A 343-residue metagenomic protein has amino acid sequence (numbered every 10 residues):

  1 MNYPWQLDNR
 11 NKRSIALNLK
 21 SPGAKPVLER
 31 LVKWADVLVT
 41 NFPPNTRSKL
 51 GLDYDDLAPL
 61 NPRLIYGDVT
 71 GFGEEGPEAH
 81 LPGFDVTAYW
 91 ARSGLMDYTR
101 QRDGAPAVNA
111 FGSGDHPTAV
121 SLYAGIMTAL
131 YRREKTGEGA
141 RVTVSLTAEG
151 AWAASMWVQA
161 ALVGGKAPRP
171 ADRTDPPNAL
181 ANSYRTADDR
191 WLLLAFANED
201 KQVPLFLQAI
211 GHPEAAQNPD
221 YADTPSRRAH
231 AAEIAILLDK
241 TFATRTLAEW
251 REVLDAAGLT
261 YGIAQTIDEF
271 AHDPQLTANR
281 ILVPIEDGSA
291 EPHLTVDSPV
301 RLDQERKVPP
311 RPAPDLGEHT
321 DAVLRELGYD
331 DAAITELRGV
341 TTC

Functional and structural regions predicted by a protein language model:
M1-R30, A88-D97, P292-P309, A313: Redox-cofactor-proximal catalytic regions of oxidoreductases
Y3-P59, A243: A structured beta-alpha segment of the ubiquitous adenosine-cofactor-binding alpha/beta core
K12, V39, L57, Y66 (+7 more regions): Residue-level signal for nonpolar/aromatic packing positions in well-ordered secondary structure
W34, S48-L192, F196-A197, P204: Active-site-adjacent "lid/gating" segments in soluble enzymes
P106, S289-E336: Flexible, small-/acidic-enriched active-site or ligand-binding loops
L180-A257, Y261: Aromatic-enriched alpha-helical interface/lid elements that frame and gate functional surfaces
Q217-A229, Q265-H272, A333-C343: Short linear loop/turn motifs
A256-P310: A glycine-rich dinucleotide-binding beta-alpha-beta segment and adjacent secondary-structure elements that constitute
